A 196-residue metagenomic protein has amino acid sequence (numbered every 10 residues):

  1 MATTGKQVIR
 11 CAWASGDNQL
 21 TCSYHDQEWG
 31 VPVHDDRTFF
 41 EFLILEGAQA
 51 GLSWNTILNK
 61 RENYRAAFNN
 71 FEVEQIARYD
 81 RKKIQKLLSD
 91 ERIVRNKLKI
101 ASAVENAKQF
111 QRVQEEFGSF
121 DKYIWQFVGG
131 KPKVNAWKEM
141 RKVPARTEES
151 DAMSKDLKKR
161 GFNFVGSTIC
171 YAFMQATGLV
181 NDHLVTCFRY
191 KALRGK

Functional and structural regions predicted by a protein language model:
M1-K196: HhH-family (HhH-GPD) DNA N-glycosylase catalytic core used in base-excision repair
